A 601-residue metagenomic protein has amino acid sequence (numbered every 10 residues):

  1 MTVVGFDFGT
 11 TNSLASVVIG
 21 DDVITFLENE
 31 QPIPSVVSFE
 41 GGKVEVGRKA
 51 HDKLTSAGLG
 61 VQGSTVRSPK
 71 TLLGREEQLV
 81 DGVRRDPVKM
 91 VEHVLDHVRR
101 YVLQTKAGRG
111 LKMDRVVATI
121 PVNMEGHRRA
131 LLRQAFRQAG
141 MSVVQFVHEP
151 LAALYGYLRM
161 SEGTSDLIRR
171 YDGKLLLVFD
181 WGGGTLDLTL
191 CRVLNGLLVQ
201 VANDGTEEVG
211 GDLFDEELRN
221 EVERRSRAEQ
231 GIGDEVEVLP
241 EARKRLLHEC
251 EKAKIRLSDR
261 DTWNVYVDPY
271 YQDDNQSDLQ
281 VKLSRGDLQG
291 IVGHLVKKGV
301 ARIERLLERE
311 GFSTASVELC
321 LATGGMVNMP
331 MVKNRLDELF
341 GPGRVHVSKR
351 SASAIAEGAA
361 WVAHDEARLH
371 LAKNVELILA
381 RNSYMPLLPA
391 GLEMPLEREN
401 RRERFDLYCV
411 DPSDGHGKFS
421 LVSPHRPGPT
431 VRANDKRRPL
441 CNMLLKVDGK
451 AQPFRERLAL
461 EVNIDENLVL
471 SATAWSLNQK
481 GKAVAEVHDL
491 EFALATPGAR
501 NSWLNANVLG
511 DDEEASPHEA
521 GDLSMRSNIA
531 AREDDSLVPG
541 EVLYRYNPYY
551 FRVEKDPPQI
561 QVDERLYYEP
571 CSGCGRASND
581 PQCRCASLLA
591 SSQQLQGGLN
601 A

Functional and structural regions predicted by a protein language model:
M1, Q145-F179, R309, A354-E366: Conserved phosphate-binding catalytic cores of ATP/NTP-utilizing and phosphoryl-transfer enzymes
M1-D22, G163-Q200, C250, E456-S476: Gly/Thr-rich phosphate-binding beta-strand-loop-beta motif of the actin/hexokinase/Hsp70
F8-T10, A228-E241, R256, N334 (+2 more regions): Acidic, glycine/GT-rich loop-and beta-edge segments that sit at the periphery of enzyme/chaperone cores
A15, G20-H148, E216-W263, V422-S423 (+3 more regions): Phosphate-binding loop and its immediate beta->loop->alpha context in nucleotide/phosphate-handling enzymes
V61-R67, G74, V469-R526: Catalytic P-loop NTP-binding/switch module of NTPases
L73, V80, L111, P121 (+3 more regions): Gly/charged contiguous loops adjacent to phosphate- or pyrophosphate-bearing nucleotide/cofactor binding elements
A139-A152, K333-A360: Conserved phosphate-binding/catalytic loops in two-lobed NTP-binding clefts
N579-L589: Cysteine-rich micro-motifs
